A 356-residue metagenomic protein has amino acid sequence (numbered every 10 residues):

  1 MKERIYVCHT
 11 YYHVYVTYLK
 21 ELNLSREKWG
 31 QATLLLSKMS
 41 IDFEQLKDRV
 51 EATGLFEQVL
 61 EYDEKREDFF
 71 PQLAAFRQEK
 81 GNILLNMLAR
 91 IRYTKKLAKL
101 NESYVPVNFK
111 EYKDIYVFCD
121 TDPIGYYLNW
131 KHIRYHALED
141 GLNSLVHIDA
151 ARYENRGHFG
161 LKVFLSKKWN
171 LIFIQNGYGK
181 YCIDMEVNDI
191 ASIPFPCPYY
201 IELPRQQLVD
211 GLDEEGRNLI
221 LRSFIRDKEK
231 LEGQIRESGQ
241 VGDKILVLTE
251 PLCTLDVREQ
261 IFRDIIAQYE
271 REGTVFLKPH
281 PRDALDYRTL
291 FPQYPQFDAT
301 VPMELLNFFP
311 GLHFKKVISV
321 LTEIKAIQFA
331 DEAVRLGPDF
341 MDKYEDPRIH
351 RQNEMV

Functional and structural regions predicted by a protein language model:
M1-I5: Extreme N-terminal starter segment of soluble prokaryotic enzymes
Y6-T10, L35-K38, Y116-D120, L138-E139 (+5 more regions): Short His-Asn-centered micro-motif
V7-L171, F308, E323-A326: Active-site and donor-binding regions of nucleotide-sugar-utilizing enzymes
M39-D48, I124-G125, L145-V146, T254-D256 (+2 more regions): Short, charged/polar "capping" segments at the starts of alpha-helices and the immediately preceding loops
E139, R152-D243: A nucleotide-sugar donor-handling region in carbohydrate enzymes
G239-C253: Conserved donor-binding/catalytic core segment of Leloir-type glycosyltransferases
E270-T300: Catalytic donor nucleotide-activated moiety binding site of glycosyltransferases and closely related
E304-I349: A donor-sugar binding/catalytic signature common to diverse glycosyltransferases and related nucleotide-sugar
